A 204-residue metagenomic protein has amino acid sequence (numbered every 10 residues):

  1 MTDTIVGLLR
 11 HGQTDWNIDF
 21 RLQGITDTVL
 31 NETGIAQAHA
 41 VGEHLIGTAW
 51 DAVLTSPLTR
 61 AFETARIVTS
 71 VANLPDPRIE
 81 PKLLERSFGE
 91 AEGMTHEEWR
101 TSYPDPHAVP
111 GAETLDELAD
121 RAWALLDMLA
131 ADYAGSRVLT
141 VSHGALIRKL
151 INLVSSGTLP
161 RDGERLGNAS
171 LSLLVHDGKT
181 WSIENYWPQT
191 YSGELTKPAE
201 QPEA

Functional and structural regions predicted by a protein language model:
T2-D3, L74, R86-E97, A131 (+1 more regions): Acidic, low-complexity terminal tails and accessory targeting/binding regions of phosphate-metabolizing enzymes
V6, S136-G144: Generic beta-sheet signal
V6-E63, G111-W123: Loop-to-helix element that buttresses phosphate recognition and phosphoryl-transfer chemistry
G7, R78-E80, E184: General small-molecule cofactor/ligand-binding pocket signal
H39-Y103, A204: Phosphate-coordination/substrate-recognition cap region in phosphate-metabolizing enzymes
I46-A49, L129-S136: Glycine-rich phosphate-binding loop signature in dinucleotide/nucleotide-binding domains
W99-E117: Short glycine/proline- and acidic residue-enriched helix-loop micro-motifs that form flexible lids or anion-recognition
G144-R148, D177: GST superfamily/GST-like fold recognition
